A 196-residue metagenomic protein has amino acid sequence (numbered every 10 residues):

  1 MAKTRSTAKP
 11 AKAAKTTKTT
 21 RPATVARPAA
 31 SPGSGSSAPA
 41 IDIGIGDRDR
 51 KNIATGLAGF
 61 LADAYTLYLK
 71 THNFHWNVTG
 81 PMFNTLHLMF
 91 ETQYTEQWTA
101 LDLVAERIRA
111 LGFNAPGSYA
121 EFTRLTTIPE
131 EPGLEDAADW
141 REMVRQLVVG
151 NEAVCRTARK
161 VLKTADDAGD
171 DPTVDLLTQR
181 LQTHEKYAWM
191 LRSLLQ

Functional and structural regions predicted by a protein language model:
M1-S37: Polybasic, lysine-enriched low-complexity intrinsically disordered terminal tails
S31-P39, I108-D139: Carboxylate-rich helix-loop segments that flank metal/cofactor sites and access channels in metalloenzymes
A38-F60, W140: Disorder-to-helix initiation segments
G44-N52, L67-T92, V161-P172: Helix-loop segments that flank and shape redox-cofactor active sites
K51-L61, Y65, E91-Y94, W98 (+4 more regions): Short amphipathic alpha-helical segments with heptad-repeat character
L61, Y68, H75, Y94 (+6 more regions): A structural signal for well-ordered alpha-helices, especially hydrophobic packing surfaces of coiled-coils
V78-F122: Conserved alpha-helical segments that form or flank metal/cofactor-binding pockets of metalloenzymes
E106, T123-Q179: Acidic/histidine-rich alpha-helical segments that form the ligand environment of transition-metal centers
